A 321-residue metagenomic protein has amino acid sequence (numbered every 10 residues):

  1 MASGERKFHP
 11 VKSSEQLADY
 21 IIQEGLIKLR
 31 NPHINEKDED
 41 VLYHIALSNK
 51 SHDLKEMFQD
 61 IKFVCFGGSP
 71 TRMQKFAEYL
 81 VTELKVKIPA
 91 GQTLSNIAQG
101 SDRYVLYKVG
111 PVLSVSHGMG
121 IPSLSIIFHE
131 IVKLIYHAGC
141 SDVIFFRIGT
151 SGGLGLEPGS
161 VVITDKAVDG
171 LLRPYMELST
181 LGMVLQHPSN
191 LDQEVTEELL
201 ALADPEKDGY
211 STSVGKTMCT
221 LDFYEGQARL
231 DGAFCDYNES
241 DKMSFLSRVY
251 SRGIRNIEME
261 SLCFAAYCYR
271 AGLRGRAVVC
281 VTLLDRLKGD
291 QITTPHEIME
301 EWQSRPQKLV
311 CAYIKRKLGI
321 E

Functional and structural regions predicted by a protein language model:
A2-E198: Metabolite-binding pocket within alpha/beta catalytic cores that recognizes anionic/polar moieties
S69, G152, K216-E225, C263 (+2 more regions): Glycine-rich beta-alpha junction loops
K87-L94, D142, E206-K216, K317-E321: Flexible, glycine/charged-enriched surface loops at secondary-structure junctions
Q186-G253: Active-site rim beta-loop-alpha module in soluble metabolic enzymes
N256-L262, Q303, E321: Polyanion-binding loop/helix "lid" in catalytic or ligand-binding cores
L262-I298: Zn-dependent metallopeptidase/amidohydrolase metal-coordination segment
D285-E321: His/Asp/Glu-rich mid-to-C-terminal helical/loop segments that flank catalytic regions of hydrolases
